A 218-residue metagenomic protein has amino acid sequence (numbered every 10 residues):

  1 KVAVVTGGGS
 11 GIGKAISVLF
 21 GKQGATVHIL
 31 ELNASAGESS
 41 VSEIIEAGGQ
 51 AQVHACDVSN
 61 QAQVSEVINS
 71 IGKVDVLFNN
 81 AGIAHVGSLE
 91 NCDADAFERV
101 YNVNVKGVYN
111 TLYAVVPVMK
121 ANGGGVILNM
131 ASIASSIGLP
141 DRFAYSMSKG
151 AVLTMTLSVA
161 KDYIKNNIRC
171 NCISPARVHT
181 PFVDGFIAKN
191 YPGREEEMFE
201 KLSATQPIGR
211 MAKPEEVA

Functional and structural regions predicted by a protein language model:
G9-S10: Conserved glycine-rich cofactor-binding loop
S88-L89, D93-E98, L202: Substrate-binding pocket helix/loop in short-chain dehydrogenase/reductase
E90, I137-F143, K165-N166, G209: Active-site loop immediately N-terminal to the catalytic Tyr-X3-Lys motif of short-chain dehydrogenase/reductase
C92, G138-S146, S158, F186: Active-site loop-to-helix junction immediately N-terminal to the catalytic Tyr of the SDR YXXXK motif in Rossmann-fold
L112, S148, T156: Active-site helix of classical SDR
P117, K161-K165: Alpha-helical segment proximal to the catalytic Tyr-Lys
S132: Residue(s) in the substrate-gating loop at a strand-loop-helix junction that position the organic substrate next
